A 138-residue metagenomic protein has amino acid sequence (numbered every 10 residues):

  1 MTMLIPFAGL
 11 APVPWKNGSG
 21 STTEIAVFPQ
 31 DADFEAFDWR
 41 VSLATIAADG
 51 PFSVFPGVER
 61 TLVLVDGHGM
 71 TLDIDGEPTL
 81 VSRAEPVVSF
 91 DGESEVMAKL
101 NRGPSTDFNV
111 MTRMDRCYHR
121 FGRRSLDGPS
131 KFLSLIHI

Functional and structural regions predicted by a protein language model:
T2-F7, P12-E24, P86-V87: Long, compositionally biased, intrinsically disordered regions
P14-G50, E59, V96-F132: A short glycine-rich, His/Asp/Glu-containing loop-to-beta-strand
V65-D66: A cytosolic small-molecule/anion-sensing beta-strand core signal
G69-M70, S94-A98: Histidine-centered metal-chelating micro-motifs
L72-I74: N-terminal functional module of multi-domain proteins
E77-G92: Short acidic-glycine-tyrosine-enriched beta hairpin
I136-I138: Conserved small/polar residues in nucleotide/adenosyl-binding loops
